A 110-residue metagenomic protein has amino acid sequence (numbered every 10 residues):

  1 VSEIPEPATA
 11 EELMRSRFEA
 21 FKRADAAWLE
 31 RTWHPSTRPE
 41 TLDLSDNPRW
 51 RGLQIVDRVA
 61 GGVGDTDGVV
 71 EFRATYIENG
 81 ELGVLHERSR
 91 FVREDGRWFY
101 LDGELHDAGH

Functional and structural regions predicted by a protein language model:
V1-S16: Short, low-complexity N-terminal intrinsically disordered segments enriched in polar/charged residues
E6, R23, E81, A108-H110: Exposed, flexible binding/inhibitory loops of compact, secreted disulfide-stabilized domains
R17, F21-W28: Short helix-adjacent coil turns
R23, A60-T66, R93-R97: A short, structured loop/turn motif at beta-sheet edges
A26-I55: Short solvent-exposed beta->alpha transition segments
S45-V84: Surface-exposed, charged secondary-structure patches
H86-H110: Short beta-strand edge/turn micro-motifs at domain boundaries
